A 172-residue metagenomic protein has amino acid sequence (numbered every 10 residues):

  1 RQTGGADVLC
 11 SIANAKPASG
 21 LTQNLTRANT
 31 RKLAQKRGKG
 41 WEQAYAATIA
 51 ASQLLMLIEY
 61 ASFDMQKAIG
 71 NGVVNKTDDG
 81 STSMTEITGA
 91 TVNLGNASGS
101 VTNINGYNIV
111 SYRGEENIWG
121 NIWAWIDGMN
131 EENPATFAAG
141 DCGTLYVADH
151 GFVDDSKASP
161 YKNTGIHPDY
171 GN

Functional and structural regions predicted by a protein language model:
R1-I118: Short aromatic-cysteine micro-motif
G40-A44, T48-I49, A90-N172: Short, conserved beta-strand/loop elements in beta-sheet-dominated catalytic cores that frequently flank divalent-metal
